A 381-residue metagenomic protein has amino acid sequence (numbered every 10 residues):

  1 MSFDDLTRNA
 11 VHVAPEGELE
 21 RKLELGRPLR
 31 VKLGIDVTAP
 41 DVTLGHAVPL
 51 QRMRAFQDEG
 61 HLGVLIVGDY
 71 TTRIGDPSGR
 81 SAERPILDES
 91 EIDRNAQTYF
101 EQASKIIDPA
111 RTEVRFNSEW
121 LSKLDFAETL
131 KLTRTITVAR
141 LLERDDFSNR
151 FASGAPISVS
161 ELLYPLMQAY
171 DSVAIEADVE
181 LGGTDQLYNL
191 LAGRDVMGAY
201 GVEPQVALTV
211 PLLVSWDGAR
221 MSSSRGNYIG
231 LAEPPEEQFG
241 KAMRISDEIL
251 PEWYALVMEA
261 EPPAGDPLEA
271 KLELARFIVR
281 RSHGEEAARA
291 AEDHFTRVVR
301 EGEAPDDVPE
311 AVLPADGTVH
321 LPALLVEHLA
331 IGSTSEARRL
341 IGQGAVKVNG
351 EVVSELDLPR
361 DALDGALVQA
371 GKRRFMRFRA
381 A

Functional and structural regions predicted by a protein language model:
M1-L25: N- or domain-start disorder-to-order transition segments that initiate the globular core
A10, P85-T209, S215-W216: Divalent-metal (Mg2+/Mn2+/Ca2+)-assisted nucleotide/phosphate chemistry catalytic cores
E16-P77, V179-L187, G193-R194: N-terminal catalytic cores of NTP/NDP-binding nucleotidyl/phosphoryl-transfer enzymes
A39-P40, T72-I74, S122-L124, S215-D217 (+1 more regions): Flexible loop/turn segments at secondary-structure boundaries
P49-M53, L166, L190-M197, W253 (+2 more regions): Buried hydrophobic packing segments
Q57-I107: Well-ordered mid-protein domain cores that form the structural environment of catalytic cofactors
M197-A381: Conserved nucleotide- and phosphate/pyrophosphate-binding catalytic cores in adenylate/nucleotidyl-handling enzymes
